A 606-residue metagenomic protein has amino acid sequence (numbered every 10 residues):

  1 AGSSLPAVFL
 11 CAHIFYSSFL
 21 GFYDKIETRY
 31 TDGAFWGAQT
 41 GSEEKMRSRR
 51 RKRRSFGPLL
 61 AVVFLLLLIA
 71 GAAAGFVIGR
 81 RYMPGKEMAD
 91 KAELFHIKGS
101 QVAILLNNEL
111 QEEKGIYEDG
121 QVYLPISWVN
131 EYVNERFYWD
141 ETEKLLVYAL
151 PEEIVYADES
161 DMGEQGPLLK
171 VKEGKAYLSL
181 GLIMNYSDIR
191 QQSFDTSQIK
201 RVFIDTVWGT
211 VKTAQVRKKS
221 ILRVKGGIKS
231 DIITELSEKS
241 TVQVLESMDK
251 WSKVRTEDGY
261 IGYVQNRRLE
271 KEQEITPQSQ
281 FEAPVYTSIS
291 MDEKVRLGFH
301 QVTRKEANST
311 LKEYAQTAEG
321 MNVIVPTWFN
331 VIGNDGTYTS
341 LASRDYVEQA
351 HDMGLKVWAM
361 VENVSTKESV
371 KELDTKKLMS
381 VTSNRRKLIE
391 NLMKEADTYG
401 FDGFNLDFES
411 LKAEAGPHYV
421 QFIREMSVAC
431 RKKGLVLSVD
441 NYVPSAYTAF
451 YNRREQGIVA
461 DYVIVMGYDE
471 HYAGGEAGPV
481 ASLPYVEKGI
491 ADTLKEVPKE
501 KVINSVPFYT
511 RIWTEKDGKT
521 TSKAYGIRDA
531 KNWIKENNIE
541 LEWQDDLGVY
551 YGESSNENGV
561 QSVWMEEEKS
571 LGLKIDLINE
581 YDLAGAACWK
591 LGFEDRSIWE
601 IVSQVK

Functional and structural regions predicted by a protein language model:
F19-P58: N-terminal Lys/Arg-rich, disordered targeting/topogenic segments
R47-M248, Q278-Y286, S290: Primary recognition of N-terminal secretory signal peptides and signal-anchoring hydrophobic helices
K239, S252-T256, V264: SH3/SH3-like beta-barrel fold
T276-R386: Glycan-recognition patch characteristic of GH18 chitinases/ENGases and related GlcNAc/peptidoglycan-binding proteins
P277-S279, T366-E368, D374, F508-K574 (+1 more regions): Glycan-binding loop/region signatures in secreted carbohydrate-active enzymes
S309-I332, L392-F404, L577-Y581, G585: Catalytic domains of carbohydrate-active enzymes, especially glycoside hydrolases
G333-L341, E390, A413-E536: Substrate-binding surface in catalytic domains of secreted glycosidases
S380-F404, A429, T448-Q456: An active-site-proximal structural segment forming one wall of the substrate-binding cleft that immediately precedes
